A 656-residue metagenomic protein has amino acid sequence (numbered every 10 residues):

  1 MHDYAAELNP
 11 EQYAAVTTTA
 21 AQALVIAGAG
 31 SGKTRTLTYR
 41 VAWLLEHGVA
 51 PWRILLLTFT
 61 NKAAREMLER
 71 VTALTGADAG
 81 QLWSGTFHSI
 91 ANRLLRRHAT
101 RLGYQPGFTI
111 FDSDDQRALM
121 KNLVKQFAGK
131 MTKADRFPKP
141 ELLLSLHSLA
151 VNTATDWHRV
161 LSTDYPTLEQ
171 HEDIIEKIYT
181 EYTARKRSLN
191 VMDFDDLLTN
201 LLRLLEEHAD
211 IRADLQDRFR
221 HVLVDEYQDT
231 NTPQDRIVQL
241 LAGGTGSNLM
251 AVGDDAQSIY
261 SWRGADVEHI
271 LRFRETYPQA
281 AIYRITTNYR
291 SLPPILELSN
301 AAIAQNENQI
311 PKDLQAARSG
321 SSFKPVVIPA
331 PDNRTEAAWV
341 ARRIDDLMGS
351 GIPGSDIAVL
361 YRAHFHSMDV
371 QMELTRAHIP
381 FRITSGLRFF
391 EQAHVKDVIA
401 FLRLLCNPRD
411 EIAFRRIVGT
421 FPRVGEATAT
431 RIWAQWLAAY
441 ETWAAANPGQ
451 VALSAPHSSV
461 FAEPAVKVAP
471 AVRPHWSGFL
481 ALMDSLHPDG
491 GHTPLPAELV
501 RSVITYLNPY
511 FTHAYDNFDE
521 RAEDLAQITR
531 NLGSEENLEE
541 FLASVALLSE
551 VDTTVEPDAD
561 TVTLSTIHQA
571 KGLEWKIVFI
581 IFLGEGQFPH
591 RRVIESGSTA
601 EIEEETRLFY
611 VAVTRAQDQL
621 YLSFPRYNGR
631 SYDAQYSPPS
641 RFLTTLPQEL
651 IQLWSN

Functional and structural regions predicted by a protein language model:
M1-F111, R117, A213, G244 (+2 more regions): P-loop NTPase Walker
A6-I26, T36, L55, A63-A64 (+4 more regions): Conserved helicase NTPase motor core
T19, A79-L82, T100-D195, F219 (+4 more regions): ATP-hydrolysis module of ASCE/P-loop NTPase motor domains, specifically the Walker B Asp-Glu catalytic pair
A21, V49-R53, D78-Q81, G244-S247 (+9 more regions): Short glycine-/polar-rich loops that comprise or flank the Walker A/P-loop and associated switch/sensor motifs
V25, A29-L37, P278-A281, T286-P380 (+1 more regions): Helicase P-loop NTPase motor core
A79-L94, D112, I379-A400: Conserved beta-strand -> loop -> alpha-helix junction used to position metal-binding or nucleic-acid-contacting
D164, L168, P353, S367 (+2 more regions): Conserved helicase C-terminal RecA-like lobe
